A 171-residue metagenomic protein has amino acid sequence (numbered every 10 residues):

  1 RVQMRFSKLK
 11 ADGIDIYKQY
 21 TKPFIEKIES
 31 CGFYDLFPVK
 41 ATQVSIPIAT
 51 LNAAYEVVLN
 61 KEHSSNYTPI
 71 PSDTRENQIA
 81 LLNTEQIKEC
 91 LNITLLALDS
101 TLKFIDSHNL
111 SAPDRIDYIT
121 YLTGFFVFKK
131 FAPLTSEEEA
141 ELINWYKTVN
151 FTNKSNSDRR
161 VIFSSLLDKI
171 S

Functional and structural regions predicted by a protein language model:
R1-S171: Flexible coil/loop and intrinsically disordered segments
